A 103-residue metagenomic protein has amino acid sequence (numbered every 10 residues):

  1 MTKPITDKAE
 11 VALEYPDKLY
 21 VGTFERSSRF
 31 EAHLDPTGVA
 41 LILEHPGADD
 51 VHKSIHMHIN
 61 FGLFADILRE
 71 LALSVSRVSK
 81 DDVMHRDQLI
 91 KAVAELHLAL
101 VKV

Functional and structural regions predicted by a protein language model:
M1-V103: Positively charged, low-complexity terminal tracts and the immediately adjacent first secondary-structure elements
